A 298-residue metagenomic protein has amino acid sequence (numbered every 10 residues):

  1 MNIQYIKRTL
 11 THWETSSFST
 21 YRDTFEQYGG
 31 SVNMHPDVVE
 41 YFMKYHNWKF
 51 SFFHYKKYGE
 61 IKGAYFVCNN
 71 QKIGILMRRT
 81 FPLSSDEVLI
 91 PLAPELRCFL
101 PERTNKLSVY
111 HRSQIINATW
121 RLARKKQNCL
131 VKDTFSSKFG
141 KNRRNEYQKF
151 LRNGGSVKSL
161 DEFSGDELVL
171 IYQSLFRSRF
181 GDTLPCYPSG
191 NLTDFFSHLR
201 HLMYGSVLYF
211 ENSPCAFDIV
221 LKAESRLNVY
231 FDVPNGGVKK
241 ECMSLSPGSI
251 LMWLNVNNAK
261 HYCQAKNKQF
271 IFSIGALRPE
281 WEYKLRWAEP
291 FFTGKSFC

Functional and structural regions predicted by a protein language model:
N2-G59, Y65-K72, I116-W120, D133-M243: A conserved beta-strand-loop-helix scaffold within acyl/acetyltransferase catalytic domains
Q27-Y28, R112-L122, S249-L254: Short, composition-biased local secondary-structure segments
G59, S84-K125: Non-catalytic accessory segments adjacent to catalytic cores
I61-G63, K72-L76, E280-Y283: Short catalytic/ligand-binding loop motif for oxyanion handling, primarily in non-cytosolic enzymes, centered on
Q71-I90, L227-D232: Conserved acyl-donor/pantetheine-binding loop and adjacent beta-alpha core of acyl/acetyltransferases and related
S84-A93, T104, S108, F139 (+4 more regions): Well-ordered, non-membrane alpha-helical segments in soluble/globular domains
K125-V131, K158-D161, C298: Short amphipathic
L202-C298: Aromatic (often tryptophan-rich) hydrophobic motifs at membrane interfaces
